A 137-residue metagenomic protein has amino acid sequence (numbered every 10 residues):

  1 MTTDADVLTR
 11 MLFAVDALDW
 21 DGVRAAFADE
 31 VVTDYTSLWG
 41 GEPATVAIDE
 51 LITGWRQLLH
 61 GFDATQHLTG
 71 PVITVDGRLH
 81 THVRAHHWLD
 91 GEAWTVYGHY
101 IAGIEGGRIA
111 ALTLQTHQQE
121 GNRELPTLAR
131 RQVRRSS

Functional and structural regions predicted by a protein language model:
M1-D29: Short, low-complexity N-terminal intrinsically disordered segments enriched in polar/charged residues
M1-T2, D6, V32, S37 (+3 more regions): Hydrophobic, well-ordered secondary-structure segments that either form specific early membrane-associated helices used
D4, D16, A44, D63 (+1 more regions): Aromatic-acidic/polar surface patches that form glycan- and anion
F13-A14, V32, I48, T81 (+1 more regions): Intrinsically disordered, low-complexity regions enriched in Ser/Pro/Gly/Gln/His and often acidic
V15, D34, W39-G40, W94 (+1 more regions): Bulky hydrophobic/aromatic packing residues
D21-G77: A solvent-exposed, acidic/Ser-Thr-rich amphipathic alpha-helical stretch
L59-S137: A beta-strand edge to alpha-helix "cap/lid" segment located at domain peripheries
